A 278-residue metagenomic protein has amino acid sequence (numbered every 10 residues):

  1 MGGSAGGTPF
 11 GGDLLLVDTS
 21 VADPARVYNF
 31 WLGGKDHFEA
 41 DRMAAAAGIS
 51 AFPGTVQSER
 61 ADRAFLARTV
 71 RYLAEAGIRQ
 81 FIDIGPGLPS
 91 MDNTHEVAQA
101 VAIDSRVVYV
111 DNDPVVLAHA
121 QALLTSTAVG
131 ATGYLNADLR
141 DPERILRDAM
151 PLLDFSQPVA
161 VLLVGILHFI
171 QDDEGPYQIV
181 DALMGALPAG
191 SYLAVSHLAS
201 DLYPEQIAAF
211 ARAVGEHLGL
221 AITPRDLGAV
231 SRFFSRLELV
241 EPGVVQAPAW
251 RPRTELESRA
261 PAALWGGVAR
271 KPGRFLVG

Functional and structural regions predicted by a protein language model:
M1-A137, P142-E143, D148-F155, A263: Rossmann-like AdoMet
P142-L146, F169-A182: A short, conserved alpha-helix within the catalytic core of class I
A149, A182-M184, F234: Class I S-adenosylmethionine-dependent transferase superfamily signal
V159-L163, I179, A186-H197: Conserved beta-strand signature within the Rossmann-like core of class I S-adenosyl-L-methionine
L167-F169, L198-L202: Short "lid" loop at the C-terminus of a central beta-strand within the Rossmann-like core of SAM-dependent
P204-G219: Short, glycine-/aromatic-enriched active-site segment of Class I SAM-dependent methyltransferases
A221-V244: Short alpha-helix
G243, P248-G278: Core SAM-dependent methyltransferase catalytic element
